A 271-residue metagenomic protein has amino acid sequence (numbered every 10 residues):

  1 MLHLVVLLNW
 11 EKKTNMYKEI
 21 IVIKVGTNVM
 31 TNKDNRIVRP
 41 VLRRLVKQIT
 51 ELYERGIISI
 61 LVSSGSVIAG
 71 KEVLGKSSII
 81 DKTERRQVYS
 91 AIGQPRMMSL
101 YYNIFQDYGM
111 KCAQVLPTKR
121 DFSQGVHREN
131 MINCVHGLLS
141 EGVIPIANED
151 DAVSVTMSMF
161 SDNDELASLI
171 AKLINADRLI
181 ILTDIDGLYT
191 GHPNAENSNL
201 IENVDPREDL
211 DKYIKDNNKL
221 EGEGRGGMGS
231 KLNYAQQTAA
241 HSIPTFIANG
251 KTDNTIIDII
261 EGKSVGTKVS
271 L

Functional and structural regions predicted by a protein language model:
K13-L271: C-terminal catalytic "cap/lid" subdomain
